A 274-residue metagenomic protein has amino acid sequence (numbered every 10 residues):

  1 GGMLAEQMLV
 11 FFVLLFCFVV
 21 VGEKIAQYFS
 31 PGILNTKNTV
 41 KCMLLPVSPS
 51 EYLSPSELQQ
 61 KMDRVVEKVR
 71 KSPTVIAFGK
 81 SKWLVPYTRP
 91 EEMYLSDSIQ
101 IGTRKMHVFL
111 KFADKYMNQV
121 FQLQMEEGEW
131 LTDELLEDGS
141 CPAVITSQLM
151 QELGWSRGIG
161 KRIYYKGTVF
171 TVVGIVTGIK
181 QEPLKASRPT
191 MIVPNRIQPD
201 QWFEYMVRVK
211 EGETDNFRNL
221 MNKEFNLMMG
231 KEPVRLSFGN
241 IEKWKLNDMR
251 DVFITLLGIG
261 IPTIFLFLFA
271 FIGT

Functional and structural regions predicted by a protein language model:
G1-K24, D251-T274: Hydrophobic alpha-helical transmembrane segments of multi-pass inner-membrane transport and secretion
A5, L9, V13, F18 (+8 more regions): Hydrophobic alpha-helices of bacterial signal-transduction systems
C17, V21, L58-D63, L110-D114 (+5 more regions): A structural signal for well-ordered alpha-helical scaffolds and beta->alpha junctions
V21-R104: Membrane-proximal extracellular/periplasmic loop immediately following the first transmembrane helix
V65-I76, S147-Q148, G167-F253: "Rare, low-scoring activations can occur in soluble or secreted enzymes where short amphipathic helices or signal
Y87-M93, D138, K243-R250: Short, solvent-exposed polar/charged micro-motifs at secondary-structure junctions
I101-M106, D133-E137, I192-I197, M206-G212 (+2 more regions): Short, contiguous acidic/charged loop-to-helix segments that flank catalytic cores in large enzymes
R104-P189: Hydrophobic secondary-structure segments that place a key small or acidic residue at a functional site
